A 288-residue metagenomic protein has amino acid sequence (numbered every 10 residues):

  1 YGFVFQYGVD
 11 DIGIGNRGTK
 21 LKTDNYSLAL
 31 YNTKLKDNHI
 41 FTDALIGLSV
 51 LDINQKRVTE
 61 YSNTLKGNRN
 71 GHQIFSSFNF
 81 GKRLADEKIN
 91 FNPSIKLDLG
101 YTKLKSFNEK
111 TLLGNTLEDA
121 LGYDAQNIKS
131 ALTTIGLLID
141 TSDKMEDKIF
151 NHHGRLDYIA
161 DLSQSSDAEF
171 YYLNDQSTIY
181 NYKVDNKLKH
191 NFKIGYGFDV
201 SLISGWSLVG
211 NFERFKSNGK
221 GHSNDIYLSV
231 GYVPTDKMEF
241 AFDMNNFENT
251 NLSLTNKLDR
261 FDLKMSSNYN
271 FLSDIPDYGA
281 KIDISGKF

Functional and structural regions predicted by a protein language model:
Y1-F288: Membrane translocator/pore-forming domains, dominated by Gram-negative outer-membrane beta-barrels
